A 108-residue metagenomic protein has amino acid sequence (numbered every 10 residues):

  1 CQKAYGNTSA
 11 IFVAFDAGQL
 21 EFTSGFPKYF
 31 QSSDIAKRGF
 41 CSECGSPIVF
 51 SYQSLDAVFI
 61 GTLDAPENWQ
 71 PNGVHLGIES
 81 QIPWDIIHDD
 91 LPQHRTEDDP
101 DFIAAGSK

Functional and structural regions predicted by a protein language model:
C1-K108: A short Gly-Trp-Pro
